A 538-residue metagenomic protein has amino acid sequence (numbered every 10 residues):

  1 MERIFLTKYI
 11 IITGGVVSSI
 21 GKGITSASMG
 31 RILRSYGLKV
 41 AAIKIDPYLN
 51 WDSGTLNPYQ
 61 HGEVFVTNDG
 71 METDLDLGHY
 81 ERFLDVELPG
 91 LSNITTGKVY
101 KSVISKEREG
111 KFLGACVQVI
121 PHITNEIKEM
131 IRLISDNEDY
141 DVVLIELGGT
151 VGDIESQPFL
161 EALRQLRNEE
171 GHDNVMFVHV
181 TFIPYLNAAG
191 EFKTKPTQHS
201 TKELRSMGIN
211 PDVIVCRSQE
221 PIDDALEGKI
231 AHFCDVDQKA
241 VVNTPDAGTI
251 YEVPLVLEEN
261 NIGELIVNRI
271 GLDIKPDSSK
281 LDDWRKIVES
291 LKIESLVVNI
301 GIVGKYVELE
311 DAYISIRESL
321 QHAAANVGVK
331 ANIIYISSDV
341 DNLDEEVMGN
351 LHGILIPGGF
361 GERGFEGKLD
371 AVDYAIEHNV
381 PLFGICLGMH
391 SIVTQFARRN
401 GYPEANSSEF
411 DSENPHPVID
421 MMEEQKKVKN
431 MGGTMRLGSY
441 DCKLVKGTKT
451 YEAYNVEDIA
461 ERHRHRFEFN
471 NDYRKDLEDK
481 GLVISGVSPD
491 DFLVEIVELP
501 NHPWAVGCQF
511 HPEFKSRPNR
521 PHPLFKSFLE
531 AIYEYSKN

Functional and structural regions predicted by a protein language model:
M1-L6, E534-N538: Basic/polar N-terminal segments that are highly enriched at the extreme N-terminus, encompassing both cleavable
E2-A331, S338-G353, F360-G361, K368-Y374 (+2 more regions): Flexible phosphate-sensing "switch/lid" loops adjacent to ATP/NTP-binding sites across phosphate-transfer
G14, K44, S218, P245 (+12 more regions): Active-site proximal loops enriched in glycine and acidic residues that flank catalytic Cys/His/Asp and coordinate
I20-G23, A27-R31, S35, V347-Y440 (+3 more regions): Cysteine-nucleophile active-site neighborhood
T55-P58, K229, A397-N400, P500-H502: Short low-complexity, flexible loop/linker segments enriched in glycine and/or proline with clustered acidic
Q60-N68, A247-Y251, I356, E377-F383 (+3 more regions): Short beta-alpha connecting loops at secondary-structure transitions that line or flank enzyme active sites
S290-E294, E345-E346, M431-T434, G486-S488 (+1 more regions): Replace "in large, NTP-powered and nucleic-acid-processing enzymes" with "in large, NTP-powered factors and other
L437, D441, V445-N538: C-terminal and late-domain segments of enzyme folds
